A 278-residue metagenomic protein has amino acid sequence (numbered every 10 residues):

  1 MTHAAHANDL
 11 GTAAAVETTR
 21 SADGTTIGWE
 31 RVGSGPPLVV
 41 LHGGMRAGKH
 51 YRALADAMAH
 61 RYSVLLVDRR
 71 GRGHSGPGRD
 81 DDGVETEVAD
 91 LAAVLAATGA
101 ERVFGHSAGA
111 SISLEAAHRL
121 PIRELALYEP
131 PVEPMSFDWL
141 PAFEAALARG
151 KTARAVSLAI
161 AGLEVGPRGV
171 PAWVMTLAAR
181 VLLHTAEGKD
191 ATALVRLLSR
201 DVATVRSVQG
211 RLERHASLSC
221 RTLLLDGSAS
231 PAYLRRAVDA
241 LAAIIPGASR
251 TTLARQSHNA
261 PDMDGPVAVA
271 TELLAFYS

Functional and structural regions predicted by a protein language model:
T18-G76: Conserved HGGG/HGGXW glycine-rich cap/lid loop of the alpha/beta-hydrolase fold
R46, S107-A110: Active-site loop->helix "elbow" adjoining a glycine-rich segment at hydrolase catalytic centers
A53, L65-F104, A108, V267-T271: Active-site loop/oxyanion-hole signature of alpha/beta-hydrolase fold enzymes
I112-A116: Hydrolases whose catalytic domains are alpha/beta-hydrolase-1, hotdog thioesterase, or metallo-beta-lactamase-like
H118-K151: Flexible "cap/lid" loop of the alpha/beta hydrolase fold
R154-L197: Conserved alpha/beta-hydrolase catalytic His-Asp/Glu region
A186-A243, T252: Conserved serine/cysteine hydrolase catalytic core
L253-V267: Catalytic histidine-centered segment of alpha/beta-hydrolase-like enzymes
